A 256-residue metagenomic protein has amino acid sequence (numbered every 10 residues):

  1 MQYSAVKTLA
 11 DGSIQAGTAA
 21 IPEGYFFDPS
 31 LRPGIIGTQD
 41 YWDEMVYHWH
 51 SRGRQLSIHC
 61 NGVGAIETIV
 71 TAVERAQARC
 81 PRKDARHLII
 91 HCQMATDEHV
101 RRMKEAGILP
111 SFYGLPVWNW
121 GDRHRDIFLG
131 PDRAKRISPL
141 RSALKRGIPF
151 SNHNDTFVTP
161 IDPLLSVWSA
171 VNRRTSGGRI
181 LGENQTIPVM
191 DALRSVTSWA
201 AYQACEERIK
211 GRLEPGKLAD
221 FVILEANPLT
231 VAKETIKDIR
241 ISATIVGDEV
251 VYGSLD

Functional and structural regions predicted by a protein language model:
M1-Q55, V100: Active-site-adjacent helix-turn-beta-strand microarchitecture at beta-sheet edges that either contains or buttresses
D11, H91-C92: Conserved SAM/AdoMet-binding glycine-rich loop
Y47-I58, G64-H87, H91, D97-R101 (+4 more regions): His/Asp/Glu-enriched, well-ordered alpha-helical/loop segment that forms or immediately abuts the divalent-metal
S254-D256: Basic/polar N-terminal segments that are highly enriched at the extreme N-terminus, encompassing both cleavable
